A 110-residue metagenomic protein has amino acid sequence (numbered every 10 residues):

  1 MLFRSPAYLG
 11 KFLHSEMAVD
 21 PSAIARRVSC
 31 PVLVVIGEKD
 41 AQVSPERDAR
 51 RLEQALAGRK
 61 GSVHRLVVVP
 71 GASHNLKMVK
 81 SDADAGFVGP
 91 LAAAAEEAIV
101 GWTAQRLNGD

Functional and structural regions predicted by a protein language model:
Y8-I24: Active-site nucleophile elbow and catalytic-triad environment of alpha/beta-hydrolase enzymes
A23-R26, R50, Q54, E97 (+1 more regions): Solvent-exposed, polar/charged alpha-helical surfaces in well-ordered, non-transmembrane soluble domains, broadly
R26-V28, G58-G61: Short, conserved loop/helix-junction motifs that constitute active-site signature segments in enzyme catalytic cores
V28, V34-I36, D40: Short beta-strand/loop motif that positions the catalytic acidic residue of the alpha/beta-hydrolase fold
E38-A41, G71-S73: Acidic beta-to-alpha connecting loop that harbors the catalytic carboxylate
A41-R51: Conserved alpha/beta-hydrolase "acid-adjacent" motif
R59, V63-R65, P70-D110: Catalytic active-site module of serine/aspartate enzymes centered on a nucleophile-bearing elbow/loop
